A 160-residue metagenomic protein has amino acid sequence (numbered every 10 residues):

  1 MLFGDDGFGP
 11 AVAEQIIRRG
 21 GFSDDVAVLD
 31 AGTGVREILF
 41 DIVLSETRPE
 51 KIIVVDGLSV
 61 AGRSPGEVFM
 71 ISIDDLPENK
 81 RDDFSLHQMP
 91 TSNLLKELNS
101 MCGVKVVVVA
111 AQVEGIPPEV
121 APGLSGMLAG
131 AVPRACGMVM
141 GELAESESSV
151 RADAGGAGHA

Functional and structural regions predicted by a protein language model:
M1-V104, V108-V113, P122-P133, M140-A160: N-terminal catalytic or cofactor-binding beta/alpha core of small enzyme domains
